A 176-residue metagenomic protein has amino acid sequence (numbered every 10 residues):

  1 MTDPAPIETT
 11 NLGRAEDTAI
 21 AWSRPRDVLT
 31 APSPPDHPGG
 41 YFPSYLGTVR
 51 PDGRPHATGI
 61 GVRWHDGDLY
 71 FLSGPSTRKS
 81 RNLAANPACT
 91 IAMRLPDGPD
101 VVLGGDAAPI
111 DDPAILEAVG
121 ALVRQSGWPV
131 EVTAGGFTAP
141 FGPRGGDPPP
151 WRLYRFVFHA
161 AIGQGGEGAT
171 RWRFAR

Functional and structural regions predicted by a protein language model:
M1-R24, P99-R176: Charged, gly/pro-rich active-site loop segments
E16, A21-R26, G74-R94, V130-T133: Short, solvent-exposed cationic patches
E16-I60: An N-terminal domain-cap segment
L29, L83, L122-V123: A generic structural signal for nonpolar/aromatic side chains embedded in well-ordered alpha-helices
P35, P51, R94-P96, G145: Residues embedded in well-ordered secondary-structure elements
G39, A84, P96, G146-P149: A generic structural signal for short, non-catalytic loop/turn and secondary-structure boundary residues
Y41-P75, R81-L83, C89-R94, V101-L103: Short beta-strand segments
